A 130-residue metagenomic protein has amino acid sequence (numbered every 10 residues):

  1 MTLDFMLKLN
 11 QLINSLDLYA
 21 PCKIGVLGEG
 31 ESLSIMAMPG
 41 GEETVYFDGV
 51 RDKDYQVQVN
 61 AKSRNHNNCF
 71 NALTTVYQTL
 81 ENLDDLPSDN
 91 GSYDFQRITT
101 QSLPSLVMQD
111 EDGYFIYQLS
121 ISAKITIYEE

Functional and structural regions predicted by a protein language model:
M1-G49, L83-N90: Small/polar-rich, solvent-exposed N-terminal microdomains that initiate assembly or binding
K23, M36, N60, Q101 (+1 more regions): Residues in well-ordered beta-strands of folded domains
P39-E43, S63, P104-V107: Short, well-ordered turn and helix-capping elements at secondary-structure junctions
Y46-R51, E111-G113: Short glycine/proline-enriched loop/turn "hinge" motifs that connect secondary-structure elements and lie
R51-N67, F115-I125: Oligomerization/assembly interface segments of phage tail-like spikes and tubes
N65-S88: Mid-chain, well-packed structural core segment of small domains
N82-S122: Acidic-leaning, charged glycine-interspersed low-complexity segments
T126-E130: Generic C-terminal helix-cap and adjacent flexible tail
